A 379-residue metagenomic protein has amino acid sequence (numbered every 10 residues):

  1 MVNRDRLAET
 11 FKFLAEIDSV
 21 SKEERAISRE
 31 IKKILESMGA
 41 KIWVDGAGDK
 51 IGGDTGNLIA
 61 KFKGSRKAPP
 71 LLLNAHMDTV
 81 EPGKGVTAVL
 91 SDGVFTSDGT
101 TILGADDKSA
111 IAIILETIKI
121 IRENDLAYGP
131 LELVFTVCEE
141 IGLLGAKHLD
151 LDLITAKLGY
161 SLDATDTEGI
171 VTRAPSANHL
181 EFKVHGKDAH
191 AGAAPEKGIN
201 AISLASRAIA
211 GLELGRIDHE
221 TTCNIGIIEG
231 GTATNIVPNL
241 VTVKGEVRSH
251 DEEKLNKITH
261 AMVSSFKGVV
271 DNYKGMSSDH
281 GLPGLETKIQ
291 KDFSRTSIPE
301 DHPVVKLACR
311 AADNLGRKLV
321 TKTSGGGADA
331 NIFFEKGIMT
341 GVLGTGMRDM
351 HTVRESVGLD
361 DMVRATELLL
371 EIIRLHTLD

Functional and structural regions predicted by a protein language model:
M1-R25, K291, M350-T352: N-terminal capping segment at the start of a domain
V20-K67: A non-catalytic alpha/beta surface segment that caps or lines the substrate-entry region of metallo-dependent hydrolase
S28, G53-N57, K61-K63, K67-P130 (+3 more regions): Active-site metal-coordination/substrate-binding segment of hydrolases, especially metallo-dependent peptidases
G48, M77-T79, V134-G142, A164-D166 (+2 more regions): Acidic, glycine-rich active-site loops and adjacent beta-strand->loop/helix elements that engage anionic groups
D78-G93, V171-K183, C309-R310, G341: Acidic-glycine-rich active-site phosphate/pyrophosphate-binding loop
L90-I102, H185-A189, L315-G316, M347-H351: Glycine/charged-rich beta-loop-alpha catalytic/anionic-binding loops adjacent to active sites
T101-P175, I217, T234-N235, E246 (+1 more regions): Acidic/histidine-rich catalytic neighborhood of metal-dependent amide-processing enzymes
I202-D379: Metal-dependent amide/peptide-bond hydrolase catalytic core, centered on the "pita-bread" metallohydrolase fold
